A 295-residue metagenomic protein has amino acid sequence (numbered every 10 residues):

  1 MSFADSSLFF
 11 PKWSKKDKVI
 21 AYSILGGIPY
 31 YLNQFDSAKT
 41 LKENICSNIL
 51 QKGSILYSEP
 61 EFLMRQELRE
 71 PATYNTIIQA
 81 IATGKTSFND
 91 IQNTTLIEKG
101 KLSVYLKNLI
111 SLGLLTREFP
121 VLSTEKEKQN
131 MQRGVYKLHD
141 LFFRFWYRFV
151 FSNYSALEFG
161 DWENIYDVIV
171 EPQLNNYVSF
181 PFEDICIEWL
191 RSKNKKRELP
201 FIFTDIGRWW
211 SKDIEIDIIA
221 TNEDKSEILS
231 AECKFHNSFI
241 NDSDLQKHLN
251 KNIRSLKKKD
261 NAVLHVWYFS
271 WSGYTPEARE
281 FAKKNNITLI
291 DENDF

Functional and structural regions predicted by a protein language model:
M1, L190, I216-N237, Q246-N250 (+1 more regions): Conserved catalytic cores of phosphodiester-cleaving nucleases, focusing on short active-site segments
M1-V19: Conserved small helical "lid"/interfacial subdomain of P-loop NTPases
S7, Y22, Q92: The alpha-helix within a helix-turn-helix
K15-Q34: The conserved phosphate-sensing helix
F35-S37, K42-D213: Accessory nucleic acid-recognition modules appended to NTPase machines
F201-T204, I228, A262-H265: Residue-level recognition of the N-termini of beta-strands and the immediately preceding loop/turn
K251-V263: Arginine/glycine-rich "motif VI" loop of SF2 helicases in the C-terminal RecA-like domain
N261-F295: Domain-level recognition of nuclease-like catalytic cores that cleave nucleotide substrates
